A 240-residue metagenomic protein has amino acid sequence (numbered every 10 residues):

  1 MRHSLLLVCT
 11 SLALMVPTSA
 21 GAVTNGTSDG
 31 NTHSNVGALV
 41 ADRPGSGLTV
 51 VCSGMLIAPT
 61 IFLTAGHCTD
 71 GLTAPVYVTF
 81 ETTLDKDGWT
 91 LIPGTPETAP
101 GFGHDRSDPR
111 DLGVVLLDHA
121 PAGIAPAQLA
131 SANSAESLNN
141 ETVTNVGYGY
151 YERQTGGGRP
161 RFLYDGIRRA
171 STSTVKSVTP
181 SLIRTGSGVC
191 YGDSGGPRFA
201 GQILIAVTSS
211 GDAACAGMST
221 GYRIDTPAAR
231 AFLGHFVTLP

Functional and structural regions predicted by a protein language model:
M1-L6: Bacterial N-terminal signal peptides that target proteins for export
L7-V16: Bacterial N-terminal signal peptides
T18-A22: Sec/Tat signal peptide C-region and signal peptidase I cleavage site
V23, D29-N35, V50-D70, V76-L84 (+2 more regions): C-terminal subregion of chymotrypsin/trypsin-like serine protease catalytic domains
V23-T32, S46, D70, P75-G123 (+2 more regions): Conserved catalytic-core segment of clan PA serine endopeptidases
N31-A38, P180-I183: Short, hydrophobic/aromatic-rich segments at coil-to-beta transitions
P109-S187, G192, S219-T220, T226-F236: Chymotrypsin/trypsin-fold serine protease catalytic domain
